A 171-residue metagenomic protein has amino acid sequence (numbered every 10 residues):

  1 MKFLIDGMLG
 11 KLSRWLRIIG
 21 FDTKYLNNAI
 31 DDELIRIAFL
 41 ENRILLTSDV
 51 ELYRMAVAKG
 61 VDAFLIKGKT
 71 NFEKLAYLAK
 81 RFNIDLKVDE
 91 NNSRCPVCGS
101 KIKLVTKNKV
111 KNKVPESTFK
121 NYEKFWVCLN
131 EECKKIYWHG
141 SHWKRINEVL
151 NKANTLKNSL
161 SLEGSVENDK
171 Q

Functional and structural regions predicted by a protein language model:
M1-E90: Long, charged N-terminal interaction/targeting segments
V88-N92, N121-K124: Short metal-coordination and nucleic-acid-contact micro-motifs, chiefly zinc-binding Cys/His arrays
C95-C98, C128-N130: Short cysteine-rich clusters marking metal-coordination/redox-active sites
S100-L104, C133-W138: Short functional micro-motifs and their immediate structural scaffolds
N112-F125: Short linker/helix segments within small regulatory modules
E123-K135: Cysteine-rich micro-motifs
Y137-E148: GST superfamily/GST-like fold recognition
